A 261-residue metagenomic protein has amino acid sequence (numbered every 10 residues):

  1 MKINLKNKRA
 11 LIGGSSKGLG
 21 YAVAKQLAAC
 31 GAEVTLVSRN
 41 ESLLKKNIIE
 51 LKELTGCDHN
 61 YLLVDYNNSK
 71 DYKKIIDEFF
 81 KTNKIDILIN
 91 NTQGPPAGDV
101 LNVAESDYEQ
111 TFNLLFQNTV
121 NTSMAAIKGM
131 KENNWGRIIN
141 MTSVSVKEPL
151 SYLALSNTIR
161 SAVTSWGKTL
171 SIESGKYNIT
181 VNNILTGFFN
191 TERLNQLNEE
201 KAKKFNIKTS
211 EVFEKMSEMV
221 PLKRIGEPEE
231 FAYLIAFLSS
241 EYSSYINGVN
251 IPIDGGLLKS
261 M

Functional and structural regions predicted by a protein language model:
N4, G18, E148, A236 (+1 more regions): Short C-terminal tail/terminal secondary-structure segment of NAD(P)H-dependent dehydrogenase/reductase domains
R9, S16-G18: Conserved glycine-rich cofactor-binding loop
C30-K46: Conserved glycine-rich Rossmann-like NAD(P)H-binding loop of the short-chain dehydrogenase/reductase
D99-F112, I138, M216: Substrate-binding pocket helix/loop in short-chain dehydrogenase/reductase
K128, I172-E173, S244: Alpha-helical segment proximal to the catalytic Tyr-Lys
I139-V163, G167-K176, F188-F189: Catalytic loop of short-chain dehydrogenase/reductase
G175, T180, I246-G248: Short, small/polar-rich loop/turn modules that mediate ligand/substrate recognition or access, typified
